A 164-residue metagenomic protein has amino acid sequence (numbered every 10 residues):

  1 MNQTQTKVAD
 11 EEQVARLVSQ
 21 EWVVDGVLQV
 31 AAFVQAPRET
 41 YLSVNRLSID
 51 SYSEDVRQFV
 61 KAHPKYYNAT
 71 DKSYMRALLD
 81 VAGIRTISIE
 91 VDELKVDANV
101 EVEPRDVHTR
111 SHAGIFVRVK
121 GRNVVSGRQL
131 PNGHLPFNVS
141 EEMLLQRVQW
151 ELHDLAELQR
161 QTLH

Functional and structural regions predicted by a protein language model:
N2-E12, F33-L42, S48-H164: Conserved NAD+-utilizing ADP-ribose enzyme module
Q13-S19: Extracellular-facing segments of soluble proteins and assemblies that are Gly/Ser/Thr-biased and enriched in aromatics
E21-Q35: Short aromatic-glycine-(Arg/Gly/Cys) micro-motifs in beta-strand/loop hairpins
